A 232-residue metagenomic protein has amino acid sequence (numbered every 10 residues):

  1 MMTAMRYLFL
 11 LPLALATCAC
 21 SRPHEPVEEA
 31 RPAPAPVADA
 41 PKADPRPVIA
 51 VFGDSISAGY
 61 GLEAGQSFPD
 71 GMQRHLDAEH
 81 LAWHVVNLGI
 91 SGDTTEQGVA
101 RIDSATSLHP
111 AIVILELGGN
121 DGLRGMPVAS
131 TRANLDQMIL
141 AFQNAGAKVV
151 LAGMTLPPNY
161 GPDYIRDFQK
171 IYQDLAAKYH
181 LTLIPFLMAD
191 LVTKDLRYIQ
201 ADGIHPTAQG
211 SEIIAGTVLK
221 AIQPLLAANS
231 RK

Functional and structural regions predicted by a protein language model:
M1-C18: Sec-dependent bacterial lipoprotein signal peptides
R6, L62, S91, V128 (+1 more regions): A generic secondary-structure micro-motif detector that highlights 1-2 residue hydrophobic/ambivalent hotspots embedded
L15, D44, A78-H80, N144 (+1 more regions): Short, well-ordered coil/turn elements that cap or connect secondary structure elements
A16, H84-V86, V150: Conserved Rossmann-like nucleotide-binding pocket used by diverse enzymes that bind dinucleotide cofactors
C20-H24: Bacterial signal peptide processing site
E28-S91, R101-H109: Serine-esterase "nucleophile elbow" of acetyl-processing enzymes
G92-E96: Acidic-and-aromatic substrate-binding clefts and catalytic sites of carbohydrate-active enzymes
Q97-K232: Alpha-helical cap/lid subdomain in secreted, periplasmic, or secretory-pathway luminal O-acyl-processing enzymes
